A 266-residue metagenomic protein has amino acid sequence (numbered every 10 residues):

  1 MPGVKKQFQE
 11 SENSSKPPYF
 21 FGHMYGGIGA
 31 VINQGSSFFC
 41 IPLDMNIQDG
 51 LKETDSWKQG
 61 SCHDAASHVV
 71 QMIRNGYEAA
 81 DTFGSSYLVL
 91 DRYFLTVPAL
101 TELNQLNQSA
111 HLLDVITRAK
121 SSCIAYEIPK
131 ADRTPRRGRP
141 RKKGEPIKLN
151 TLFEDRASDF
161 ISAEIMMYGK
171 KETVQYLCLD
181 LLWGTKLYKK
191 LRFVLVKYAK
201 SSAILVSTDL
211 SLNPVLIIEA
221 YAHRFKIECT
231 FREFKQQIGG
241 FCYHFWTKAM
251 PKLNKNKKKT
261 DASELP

Functional and structural regions predicted by a protein language model:
M1-D49: Active-site-proximal, Lys/Arg-enriched surface segment that forms a nucleic-acid-binding/basic interface patch
G35-P266: Single, function-defining residue in the core of a domain
